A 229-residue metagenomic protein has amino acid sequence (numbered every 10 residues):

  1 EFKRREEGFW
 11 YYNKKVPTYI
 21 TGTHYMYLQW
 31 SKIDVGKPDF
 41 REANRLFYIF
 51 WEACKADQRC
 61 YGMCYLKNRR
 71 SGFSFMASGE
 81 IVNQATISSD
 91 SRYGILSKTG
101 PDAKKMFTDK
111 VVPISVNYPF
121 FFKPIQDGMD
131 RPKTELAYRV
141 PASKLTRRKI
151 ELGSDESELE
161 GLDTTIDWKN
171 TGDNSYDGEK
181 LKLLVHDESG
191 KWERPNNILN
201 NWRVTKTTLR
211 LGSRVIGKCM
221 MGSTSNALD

Functional and structural regions predicted by a protein language model:
E1-D229: Phosphate/NTP-binding elements of NTP-utilizing enzymes
